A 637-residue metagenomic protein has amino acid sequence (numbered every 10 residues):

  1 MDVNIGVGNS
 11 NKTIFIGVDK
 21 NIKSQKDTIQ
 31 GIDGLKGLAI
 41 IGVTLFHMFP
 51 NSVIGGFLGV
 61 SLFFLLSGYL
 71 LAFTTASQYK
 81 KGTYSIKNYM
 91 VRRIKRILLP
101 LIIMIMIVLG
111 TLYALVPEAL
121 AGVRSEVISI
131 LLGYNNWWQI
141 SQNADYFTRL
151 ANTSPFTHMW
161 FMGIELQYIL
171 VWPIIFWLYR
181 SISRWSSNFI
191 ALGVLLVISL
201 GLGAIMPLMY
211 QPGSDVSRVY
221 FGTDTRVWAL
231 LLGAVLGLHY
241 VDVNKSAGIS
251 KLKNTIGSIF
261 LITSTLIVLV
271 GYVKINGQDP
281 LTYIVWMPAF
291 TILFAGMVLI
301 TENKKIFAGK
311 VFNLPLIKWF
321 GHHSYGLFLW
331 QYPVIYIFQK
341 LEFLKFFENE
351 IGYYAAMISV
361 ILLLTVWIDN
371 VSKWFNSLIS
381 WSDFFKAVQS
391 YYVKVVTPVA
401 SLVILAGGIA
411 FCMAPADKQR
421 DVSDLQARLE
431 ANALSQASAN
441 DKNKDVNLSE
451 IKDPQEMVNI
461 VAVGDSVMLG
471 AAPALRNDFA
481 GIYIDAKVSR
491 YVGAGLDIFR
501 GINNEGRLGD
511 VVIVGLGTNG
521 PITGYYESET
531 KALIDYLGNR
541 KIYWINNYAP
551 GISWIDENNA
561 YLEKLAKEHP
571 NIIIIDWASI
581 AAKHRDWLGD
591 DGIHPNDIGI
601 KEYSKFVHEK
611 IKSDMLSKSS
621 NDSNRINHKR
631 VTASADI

Functional and structural regions predicted by a protein language model:
D2-G6, T13-I22, T28-I32, L38-G408: Hydrophobic membrane-embedded alpha-helices and membrane-water interface caps/short interhelical or interfacial loops
D2-I5, F343, N370, W374-G464 (+10 more regions): Extracellular/periplasmic envelope-modification machinery, especially enzymes that add or remove acyl/ester groups on
D33, A39, I460-G464: Short, hydrophobic/glycine-enriched beta-strand segments
G34-G37, I41-T44, A471-A480: A short, Lys/Arg-enriched amphipathic alpha-helix followed by its capping loop at the start of a domain
S61, V512, L533-I534: Core catalytic region of metal-dependent phosphoesterases/phosphodiesterases, especially metallo-beta-lactamase-like
F64, N88, I130-L132, V461-A462 (+4 more regions): Structural recognition of the beta-strand scaffold that forms the well-ordered cores of secreted hydrolase catalytic
Y168, M468, S579: Short, glycine/acidic-enriched loop or turn micro-motifs at the edges of active sites
E529-N539: Catalytic-core regions built around general acid/base machinery
